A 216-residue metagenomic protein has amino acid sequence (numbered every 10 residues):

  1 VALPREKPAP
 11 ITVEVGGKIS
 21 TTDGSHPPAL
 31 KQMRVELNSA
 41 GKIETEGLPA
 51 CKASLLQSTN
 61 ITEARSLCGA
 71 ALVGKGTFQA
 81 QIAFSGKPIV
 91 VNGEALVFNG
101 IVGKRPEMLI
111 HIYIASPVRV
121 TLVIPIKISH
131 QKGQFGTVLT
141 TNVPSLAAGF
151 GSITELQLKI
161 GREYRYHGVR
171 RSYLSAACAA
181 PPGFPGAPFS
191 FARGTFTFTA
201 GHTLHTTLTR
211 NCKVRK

Functional and structural regions predicted by a protein language model:
V1-K216: Ser/Thr/Pro/Gly-rich, low-complexity intrinsically disordered stalk/linker tracts of secreted and surface-exposed
